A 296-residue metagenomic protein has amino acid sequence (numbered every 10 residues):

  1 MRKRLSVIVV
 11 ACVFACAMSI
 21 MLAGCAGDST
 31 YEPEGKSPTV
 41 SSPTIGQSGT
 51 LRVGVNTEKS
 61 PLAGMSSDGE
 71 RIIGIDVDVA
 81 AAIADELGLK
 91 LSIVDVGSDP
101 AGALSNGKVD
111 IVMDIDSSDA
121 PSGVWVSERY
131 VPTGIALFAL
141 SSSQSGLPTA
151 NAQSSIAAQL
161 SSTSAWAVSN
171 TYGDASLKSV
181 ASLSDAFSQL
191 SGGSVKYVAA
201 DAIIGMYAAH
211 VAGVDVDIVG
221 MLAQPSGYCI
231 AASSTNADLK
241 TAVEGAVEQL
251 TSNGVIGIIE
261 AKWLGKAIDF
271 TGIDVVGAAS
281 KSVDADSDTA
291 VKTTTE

Functional and structural regions predicted by a protein language model:
I20-G24: C-terminal motif of bacterial Sec signal peptides marking the signal peptidase cleavage site
A26-D28, V77-E86, Q153-S155, S161-T163 (+1 more regions): Extended ligand-binding regions for polar small-molecule ligands
G27-P33, W166-D185, E248-E296: Ligand-binding clefts/hinges and TM-proximal coupling segments of bilobed small-molecule sensing domains
Y31-I115: Extracytoplasmic small-molecule ligand-binding "clamshell" domains of the periplasmic binding protein/Venus flytrap
T57, V131-A139, M206, H210-E248 (+1 more regions): Periplasmic-binding protein-like
I75-V77, S92-A103, K178-G192, S226: Short helix-initiation/N-cap motifs at beta->coil->alpha
A81, K90-N151: Acidic, polar ligand-binding/catalytic clefts
G102, I115-G123, G192, K196-P225: A ligand-binding cleft/hinge motif common to bilobed small-molecule-binding domains
